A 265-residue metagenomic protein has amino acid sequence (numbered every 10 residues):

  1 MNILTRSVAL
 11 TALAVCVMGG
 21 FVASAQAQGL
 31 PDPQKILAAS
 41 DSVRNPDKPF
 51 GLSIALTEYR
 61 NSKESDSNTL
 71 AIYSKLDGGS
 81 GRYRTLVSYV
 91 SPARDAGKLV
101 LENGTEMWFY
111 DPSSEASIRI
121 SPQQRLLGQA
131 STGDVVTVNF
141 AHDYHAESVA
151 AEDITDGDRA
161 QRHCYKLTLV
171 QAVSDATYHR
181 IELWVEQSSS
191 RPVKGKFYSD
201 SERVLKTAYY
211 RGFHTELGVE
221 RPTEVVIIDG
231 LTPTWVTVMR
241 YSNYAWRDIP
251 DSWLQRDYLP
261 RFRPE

Functional and structural regions predicted by a protein language model:
M1-A12: Bacterial N-terminal signal peptides that target proteins for export
V15-A25: C-terminal segment of classical bacterial N-terminal signal peptides
Q28-P49, S62-D66, A93-D95, L101-H179 (+2 more regions): Flexible, processing/modification-adjacent segments and terminal tails in exported/periplasmic/extracellular proteins
S40, L52, V87-S88, E115 (+2 more regions): Buried hydrophobic packing residues in well-ordered domains
V43-F50, S80, T215-V219: Edge/loop elements at the starts and ends of beta-strands within beta-rich repeat scaffolds
N45-Y59, R84-T85: A short, Trp-centered hydrophobic/proline-enriched beta-strand micro-motif
L76-D77, R84-V90, L101: Solvent-exposed N-terminal domain segments of exported/luminal and surface proteins
Y110, A116-I120, T132, A160-R256: Gly/Pro-enriched, hydrophobic low-complexity segments that function as extracytoplasmic propeptides/linkers
